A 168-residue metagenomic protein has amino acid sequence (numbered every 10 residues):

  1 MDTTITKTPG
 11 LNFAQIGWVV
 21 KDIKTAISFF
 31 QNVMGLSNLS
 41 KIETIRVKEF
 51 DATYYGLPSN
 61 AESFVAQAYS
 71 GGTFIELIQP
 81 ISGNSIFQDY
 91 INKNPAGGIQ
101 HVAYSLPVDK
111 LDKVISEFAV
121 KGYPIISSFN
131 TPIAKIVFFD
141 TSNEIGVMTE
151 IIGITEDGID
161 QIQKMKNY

Functional and structural regions predicted by a protein language model:
M1-K7, N167-Y168: Basic/polar N-terminal segments that are highly enriched at the extreme N-terminus, encompassing both cleavable
G10: Catalytic phosphate/metal-binding cores of nucleic-acid and nucleotide-processing enzymes, i.e., regions that mediate
A14-K21, A66-T73, I91-K110: Vicinal oxygen chelate
V19-G71, K113-I133, V137, T155-Y168: Core segments of cupin and vicinal oxygen chelate
I78-S85, N94: A basic- and aromatic-enriched beta-loop-alpha substructure that forms the phosphate/nucleotide- and DNA/RNA-contacting
I86-I91, I159-Q163: A short, polar/proline- and glycine-enriched secondary-structure boundary/capping micro-motif
N143-M148: Short, charged/polar, Gly/Pro-enriched secondary-structure boundary elements
